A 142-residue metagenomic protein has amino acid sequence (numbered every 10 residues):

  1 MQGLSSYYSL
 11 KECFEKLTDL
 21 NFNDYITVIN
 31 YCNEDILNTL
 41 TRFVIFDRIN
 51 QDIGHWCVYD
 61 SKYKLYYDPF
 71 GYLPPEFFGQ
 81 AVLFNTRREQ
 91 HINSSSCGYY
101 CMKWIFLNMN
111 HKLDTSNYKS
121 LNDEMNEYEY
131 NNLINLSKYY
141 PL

Functional and structural regions predicted by a protein language model:
M1-C57: Cysteine protease catalytic domains with a Cys-His-Asp triad
S6, D24, N30, K62-Y66 (+3 more regions): Intrinsically disordered, low-complexity N-terminal regions enriched in serine/proline/glycine with scattered basic
E12-E15, E34, E76, E89 (+1 more regions): Glutamate identity and glutamate-enriched acidic tracts
N38-N110: Cysteine protease-like catalytic core of ubiquitin/ubiquitin-like
N93-L142: Active-site or metal-binding loop neighborhoods of secreted/extracellular toxin and effector enzymes
